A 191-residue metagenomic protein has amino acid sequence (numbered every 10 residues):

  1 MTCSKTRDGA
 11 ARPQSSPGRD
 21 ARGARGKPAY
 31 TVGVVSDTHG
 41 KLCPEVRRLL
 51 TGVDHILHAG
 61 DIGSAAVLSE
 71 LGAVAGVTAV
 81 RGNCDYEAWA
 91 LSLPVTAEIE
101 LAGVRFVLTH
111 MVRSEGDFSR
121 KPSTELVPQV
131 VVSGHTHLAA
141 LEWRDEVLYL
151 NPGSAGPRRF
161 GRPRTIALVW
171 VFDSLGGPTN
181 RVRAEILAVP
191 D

Functional and structural regions predicted by a protein language model:
T2-A29, L101-A102, L126-V127, W143 (+1 more regions): Binuclear metal-dependent phosphoesterase catalytic core
T2-P13, P17-G103: Core catalytic region of metal-dependent phosphoesterases/phosphodiesterases, especially metallo-beta-lactamase-like
A10, R81, D85-V127, G156-G161: Active-site-proximal segments of metal-dependent phosphoesterases and phosphodiesterases across multiple
G33, L57, T78-V80, V130-V132 (+2 more regions): Hydrophobic/aromatic beta-strand patches that form the interior of the parallel beta-sheet core in alpha/beta enzyme
G40-P44, I62-V67, C84-A90, R113-S119 (+2 more regions): Active-site environment of divalent metal-dependent phosphoester hydrolases
A59, T109-H110, G134, P152: Short His-Asn-centered micro-motif
V77, F106, A184: Hydrophobic anchor at the start of a short beta-strand that flanks the dinucleotide cofactor-binding loop
T96-A97, A139, A167: Residue-level detector of beta-strand structural context in well-folded domains
